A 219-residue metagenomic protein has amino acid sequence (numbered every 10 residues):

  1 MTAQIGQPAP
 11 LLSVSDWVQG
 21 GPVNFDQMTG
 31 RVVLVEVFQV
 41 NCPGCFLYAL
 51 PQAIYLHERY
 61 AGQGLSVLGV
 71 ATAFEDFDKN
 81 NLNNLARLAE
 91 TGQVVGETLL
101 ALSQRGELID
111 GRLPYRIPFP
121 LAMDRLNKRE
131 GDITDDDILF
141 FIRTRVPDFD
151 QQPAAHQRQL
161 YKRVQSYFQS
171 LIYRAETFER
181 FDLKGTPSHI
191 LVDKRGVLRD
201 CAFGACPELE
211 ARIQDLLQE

Functional and structural regions predicted by a protein language model:
M1-D26, K162-S166: N-terminal "domain-start" segment that seeds a small globular fold
M1-T2, E107-I109, A175-E179: Short, P/G- and charge-enriched loop/turn segments at secondary-structure junctions
P10, V32-V33, T186-S188: Short loop/turn microsegments at loop-to-beta-strand junctions
P22-F25, I54-H57, A122, H189-V192 (+2 more regions): A generic "structured core" feature
V23-A53, S66-V70: Short active-site neighborhood of thiol/selenol oxidoreductases, capturing the structured segment around
T29-R31, G62, L183: Active-site acidic short loop of glycosyltransferases
Y48-I138, D148: Structural microenvironment flanking redox-active thiols in thiol-disulfide oxidoreductases
F140-E219: Thiol-/selenol-based redox modules, centered on thioredoxin-like and closely related oxidoreductase domains
